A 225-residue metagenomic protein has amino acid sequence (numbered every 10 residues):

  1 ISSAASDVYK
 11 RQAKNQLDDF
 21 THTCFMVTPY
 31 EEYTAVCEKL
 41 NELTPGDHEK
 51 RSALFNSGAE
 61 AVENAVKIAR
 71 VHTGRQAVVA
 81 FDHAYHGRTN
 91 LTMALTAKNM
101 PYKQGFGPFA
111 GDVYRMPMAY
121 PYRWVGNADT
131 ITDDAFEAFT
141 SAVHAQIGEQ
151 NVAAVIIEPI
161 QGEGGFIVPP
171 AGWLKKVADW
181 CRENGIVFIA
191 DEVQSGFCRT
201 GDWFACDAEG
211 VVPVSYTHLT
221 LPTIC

Functional and structural regions predicted by a protein language model:
I1-A5, Y9, H218-C225: Single conserved hydrophobic/aromatic residue that forms the stacking wall/gate of nucleotide- or nucleobase-binding
S3-T28, A35-A53: Glycine-rich phosphate-binding segment of PLP-dependent enzymes
F25-E32, S52-A59, D82-H83, Q194 (+1 more regions): Active-site nucleophile and cofactor-binding loops and adjacent substrate-binding regions of central metabolic enzymes
E38-A154: PLP-dependent aspartate aminotransferase-fold enzymes
Y122, G162-G164, G196-F197: Short, small-residue-enriched loops and turns at beta-alpha junctions that line or gate enzyme active sites
Q150-G165: Short acidic, glycine-rich surface-loop motifs adjacent to enzyme active sites
I167-G201: Catalytic PLP-binding core of fold-type I/II PLP enzymes
A205-L219: Conserved active-site segment immediately N-terminal to the catalytic lysine that forms the internal aldimine
